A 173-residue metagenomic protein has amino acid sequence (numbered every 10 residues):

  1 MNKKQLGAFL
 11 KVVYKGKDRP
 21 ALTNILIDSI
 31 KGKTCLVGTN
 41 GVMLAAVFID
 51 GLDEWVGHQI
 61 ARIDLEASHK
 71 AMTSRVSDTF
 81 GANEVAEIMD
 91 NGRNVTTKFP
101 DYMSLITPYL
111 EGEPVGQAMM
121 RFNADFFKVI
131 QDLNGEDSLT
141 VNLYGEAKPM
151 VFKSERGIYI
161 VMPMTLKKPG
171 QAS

Functional and structural regions predicted by a protein language model:
M1-S173: DNA polymerase processivity clamps
